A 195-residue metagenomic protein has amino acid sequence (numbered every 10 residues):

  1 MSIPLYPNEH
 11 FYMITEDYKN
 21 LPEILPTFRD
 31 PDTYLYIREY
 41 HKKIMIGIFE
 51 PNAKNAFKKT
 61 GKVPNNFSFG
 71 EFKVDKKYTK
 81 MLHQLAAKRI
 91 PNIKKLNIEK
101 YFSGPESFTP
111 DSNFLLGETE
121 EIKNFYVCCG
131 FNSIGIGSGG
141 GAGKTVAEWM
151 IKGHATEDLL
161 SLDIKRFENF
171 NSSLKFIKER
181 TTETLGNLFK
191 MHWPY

Functional and structural regions predicted by a protein language model:
M1, D32, H41, N55 (+2 more regions): C-terminal catalytic lobe of FAD-dependent flavoproteins
M1-E23, E157: Central helical "cap/lid" subdomain
I3-L5, T27, Y36, G117: Short secondary-structure boundary/capping segments
Y6, E16, G47-F49, E99-Y101 (+1 more regions): Generic beta-strand/beta-sheet core signal
M13-N55, K76-K77, Q84, K88: Mid-domain catalytic core of redox enzymes that form a hydrophobic substrate pocket/lid adjacent to a catalytic redox
T60-P64: Dinucleotide-binding/catalytic capping subdomain of oxidoreductase cores
